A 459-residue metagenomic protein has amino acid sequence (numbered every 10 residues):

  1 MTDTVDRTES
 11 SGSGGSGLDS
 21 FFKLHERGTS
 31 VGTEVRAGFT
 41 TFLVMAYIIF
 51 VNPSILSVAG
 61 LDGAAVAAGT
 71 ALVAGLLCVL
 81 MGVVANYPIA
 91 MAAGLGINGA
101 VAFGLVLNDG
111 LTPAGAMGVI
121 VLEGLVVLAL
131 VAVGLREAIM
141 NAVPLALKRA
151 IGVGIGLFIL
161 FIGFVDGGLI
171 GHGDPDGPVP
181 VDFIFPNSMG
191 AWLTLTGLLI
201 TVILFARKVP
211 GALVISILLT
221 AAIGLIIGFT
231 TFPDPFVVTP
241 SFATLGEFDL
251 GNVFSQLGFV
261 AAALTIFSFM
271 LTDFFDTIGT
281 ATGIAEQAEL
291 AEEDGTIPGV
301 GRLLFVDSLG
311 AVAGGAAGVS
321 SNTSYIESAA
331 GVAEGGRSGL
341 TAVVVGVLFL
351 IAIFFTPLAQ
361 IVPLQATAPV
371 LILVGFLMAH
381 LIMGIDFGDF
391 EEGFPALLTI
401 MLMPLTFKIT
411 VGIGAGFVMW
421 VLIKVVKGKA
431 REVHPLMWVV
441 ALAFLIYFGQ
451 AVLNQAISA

Functional and structural regions predicted by a protein language model:
T2-A65, V179-F183, I215-G301, F444-I446 (+1 more regions): Helix-loop-helix hairpins and the membrane-proximal interhelical loops of multi-pass alpha-helical transport proteins
S16-N52, V73, G94-F103, L107-G152 (+1 more regions): Helix-loop-helix junctions within the multi-pass membrane cores of secondary transporters/permeases
V35, I55, I139, G211 (+3 more regions): Residue-level signature of catalytic and energy-coupling elements of molecular machines, predominantly ATP/GTP-dependent
F39-A46, L76-V79, V83, L160 (+4 more regions): Hydrophobic/aromatic residues within the transmembrane alpha-helices of Major Facilitator Superfamily
S54, V79, V83, G104 (+2 more regions): Membrane-interface helix caps of multi-pass small-molecule transporters
G60-V79: Loop-to-helix transition at the N-terminal end of transmembrane alpha-helices
A74-L95, V126: Juxtamembrane transmembrane-helix boundary signature
D109-I226, T230, V343-A459: Membrane-embedded alpha-helical modules
